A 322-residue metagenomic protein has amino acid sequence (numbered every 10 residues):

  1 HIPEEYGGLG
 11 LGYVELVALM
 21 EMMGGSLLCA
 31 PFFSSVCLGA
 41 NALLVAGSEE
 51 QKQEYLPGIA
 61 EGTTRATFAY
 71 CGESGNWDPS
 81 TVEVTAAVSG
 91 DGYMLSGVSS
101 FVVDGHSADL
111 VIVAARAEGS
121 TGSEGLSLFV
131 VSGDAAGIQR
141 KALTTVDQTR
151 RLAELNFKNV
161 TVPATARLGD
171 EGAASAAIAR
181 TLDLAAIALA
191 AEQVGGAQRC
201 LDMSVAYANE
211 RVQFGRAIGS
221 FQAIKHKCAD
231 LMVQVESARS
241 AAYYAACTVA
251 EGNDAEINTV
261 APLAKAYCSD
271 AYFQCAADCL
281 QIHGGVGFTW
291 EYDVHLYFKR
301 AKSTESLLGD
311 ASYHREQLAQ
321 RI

Functional and structural regions predicted by a protein language model:
H1-A30, A46-Q51, G58-T63, V88-M94 (+1 more regions): Alpha-helical interface subdomain recognition
F32, S74-W77, F101-D104, S120 (+1 more regions): Short Gly/Pro-enriched turn/cap motifs at secondary-structure boundaries
L38-A46: Helix-loop "lid/cap" segments that line or gate small-molecule binding pockets
V45-G47, A87, V113-R116, V130-G133 (+1 more regions): Short beta-strand-to-turn element immediately C-terminal to the catalytic PLP-Schiff-base lysine in fold type I
G62-E73: A short, Trp-centered hydrophobic/proline-enriched beta-strand micro-motif
A69, S96-Q139: A short core secondary-structure module
D78-S96: Cytochrome P450 C-terminal beta-domain/meander region
T81-E83, F101, S132-R167: Flexible, small-/acidic-enriched active-site or ligand-binding loops
